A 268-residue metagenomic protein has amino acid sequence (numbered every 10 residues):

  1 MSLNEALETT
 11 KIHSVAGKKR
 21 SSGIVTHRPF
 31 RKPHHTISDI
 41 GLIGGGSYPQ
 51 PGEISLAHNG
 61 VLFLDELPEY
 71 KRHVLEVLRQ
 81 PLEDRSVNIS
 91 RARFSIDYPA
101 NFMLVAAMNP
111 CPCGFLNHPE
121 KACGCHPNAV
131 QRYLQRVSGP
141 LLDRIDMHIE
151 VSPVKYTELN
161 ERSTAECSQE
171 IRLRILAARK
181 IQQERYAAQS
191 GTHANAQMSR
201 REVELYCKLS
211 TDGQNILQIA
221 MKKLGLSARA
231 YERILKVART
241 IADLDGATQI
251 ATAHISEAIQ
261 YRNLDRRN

Functional and structural regions predicted by a protein language model:
M1-K19, D84: Walker A/P-loop
L7-T10, R31, I43, R79 (+2 more regions): Conserved protein kinase catalytic domain
E8, E53, E66, R233-T240: Residue-level recognition of specific faces of alpha-helices
S22-L62, S95: Conserved alpha-helical scaffold flanking the Walker A/P-loop in AAA+ ATPase domains
Y48-P49, R72-N268: Basic, amphipathic alpha-helical bundle interface domains used for macromolecular binding and assembly
N59, D65-L67, V77: Walker B catalytic acidic pair
L62-F63, E69-Y70, Y156: Residues immediately C-terminal
